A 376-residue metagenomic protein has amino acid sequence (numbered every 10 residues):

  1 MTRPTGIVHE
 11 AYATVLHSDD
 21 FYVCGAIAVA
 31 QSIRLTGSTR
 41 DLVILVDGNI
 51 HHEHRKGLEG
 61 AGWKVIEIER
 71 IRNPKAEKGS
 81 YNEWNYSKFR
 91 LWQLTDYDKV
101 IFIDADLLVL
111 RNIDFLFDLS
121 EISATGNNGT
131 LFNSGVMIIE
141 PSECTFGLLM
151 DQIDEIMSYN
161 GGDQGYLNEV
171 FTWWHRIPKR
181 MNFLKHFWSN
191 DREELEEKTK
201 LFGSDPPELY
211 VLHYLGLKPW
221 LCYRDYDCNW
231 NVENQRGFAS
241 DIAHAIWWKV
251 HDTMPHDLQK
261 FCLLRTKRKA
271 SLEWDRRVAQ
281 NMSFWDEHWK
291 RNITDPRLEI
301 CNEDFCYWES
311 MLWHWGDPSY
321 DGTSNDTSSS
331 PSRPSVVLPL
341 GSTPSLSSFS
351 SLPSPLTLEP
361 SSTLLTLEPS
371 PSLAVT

Functional and structural regions predicted by a protein language model:
M1-Y22, A28, S38, T145 (+3 more regions): A glycosyltransferase accessory/donor-loop signature
T5-G6, E59, Q93, G129-L131 (+1 more regions): Extracellular/periplasmic catalytic domains that process cell-envelope and extracellular macromolecules
Y22, N49-R55: Short, charged/polar "capping" segments at the starts of alpha-helices and the immediately preceding loops
S32-R40: Short, acidic, metal-binding catalytic loop of nucleotide-sugar glycosyltransferases
I33, W92, D106, M137 (+2 more regions): A residue-level signal for conserved active-site and pocket-lining positions in enzyme catalytic cores
D41-N49: Short internal beta-strands
V43, W63-I66, I177: General small-molecule cofactor/ligand-binding pocket signal
H52, G62-A76, E83-E143: GT-A fold catalytic core of metal-dependent nucleotide-sugar glycosyltransferases, centered on the diacidic
